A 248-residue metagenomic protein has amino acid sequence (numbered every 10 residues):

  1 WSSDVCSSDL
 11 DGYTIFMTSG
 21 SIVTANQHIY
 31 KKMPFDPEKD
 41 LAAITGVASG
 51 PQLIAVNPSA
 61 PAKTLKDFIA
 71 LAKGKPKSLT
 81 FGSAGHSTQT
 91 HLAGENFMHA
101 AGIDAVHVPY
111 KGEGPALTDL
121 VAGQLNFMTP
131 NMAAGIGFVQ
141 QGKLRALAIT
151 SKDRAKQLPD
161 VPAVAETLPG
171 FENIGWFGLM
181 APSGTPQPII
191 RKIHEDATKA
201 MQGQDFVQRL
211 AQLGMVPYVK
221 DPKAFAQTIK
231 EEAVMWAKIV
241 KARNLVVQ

Functional and structural regions predicted by a protein language model:
W1-S7: Short, small-residue-biased leader/transition segments that mark boundaries at the very start of proteins
S3, A116-L117, G135: Short, hydrophobic alpha-helical packing/hinge segments within bilobed ligand-binding/sensory domains
S8-M17, K75-L79, I103, V121-P130 (+2 more regions): Alpha-to-beta junction loops
S8-Y13, G20, H28-P115, A163-V164 (+2 more regions): Hinge/capping helix and adjacent helix->loop/strand transition within the periplasmic-binding protein
M17-T18, G46, Y110, T129-P130 (+2 more regions): Short beta-strand and adjacent tight-turn residues that come in two discontinuous sequence segments and form the edges
S21-K32, N96-A100, F127-D160: A ligand-binding cleft/hinge motif common to bilobed small-molecule-binding domains
H99-A101, Q140, Q187-Q248: An extracytoplasmic/periplasmic, membrane-proximal ligand-sensing/linker region
